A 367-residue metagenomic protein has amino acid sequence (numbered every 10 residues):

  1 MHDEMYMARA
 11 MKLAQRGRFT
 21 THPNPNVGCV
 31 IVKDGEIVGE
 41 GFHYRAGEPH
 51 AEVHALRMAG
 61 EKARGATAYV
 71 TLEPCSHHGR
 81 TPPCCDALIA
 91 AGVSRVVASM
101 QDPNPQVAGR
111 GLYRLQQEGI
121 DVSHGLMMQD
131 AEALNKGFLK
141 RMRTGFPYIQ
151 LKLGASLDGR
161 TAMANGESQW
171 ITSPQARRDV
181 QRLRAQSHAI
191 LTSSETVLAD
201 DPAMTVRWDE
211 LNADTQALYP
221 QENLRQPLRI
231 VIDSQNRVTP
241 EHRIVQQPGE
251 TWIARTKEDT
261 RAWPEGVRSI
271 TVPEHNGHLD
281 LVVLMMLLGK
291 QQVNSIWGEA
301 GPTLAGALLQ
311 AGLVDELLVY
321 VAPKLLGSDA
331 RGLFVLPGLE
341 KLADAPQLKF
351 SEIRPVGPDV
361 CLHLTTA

Functional and structural regions predicted by a protein language model:
D3-H22, R141: Short, basic/aromatic recognition patches
A10, G28, C75, L115 (+7 more regions): Residue-level signal for inorganic ion chemistry
V27-G35, L153-G154, L362: Short beta-strand scaffold segments in enzyme catalytic cores
I31-D130, K257, L309: Zn2+-dependent cytidine deaminase-like catalytic core
P103-Q106, Q129-D130, L198, R237-T239 (+2 more regions): Short gly/pro/ser/thr-enriched loop/turn and capping motifs at secondary-structure boundaries
K140, Q150-L157, T161-N294, T303-G306: Active-site ligand-binding patch in enzyme domains
Q310-L348: Flexible, gly/pro- and Lys/Arg-enriched active-site loops
L336-A367: Conserved histidine-centered catalytic loops in small-molecule metabolism enzymes
